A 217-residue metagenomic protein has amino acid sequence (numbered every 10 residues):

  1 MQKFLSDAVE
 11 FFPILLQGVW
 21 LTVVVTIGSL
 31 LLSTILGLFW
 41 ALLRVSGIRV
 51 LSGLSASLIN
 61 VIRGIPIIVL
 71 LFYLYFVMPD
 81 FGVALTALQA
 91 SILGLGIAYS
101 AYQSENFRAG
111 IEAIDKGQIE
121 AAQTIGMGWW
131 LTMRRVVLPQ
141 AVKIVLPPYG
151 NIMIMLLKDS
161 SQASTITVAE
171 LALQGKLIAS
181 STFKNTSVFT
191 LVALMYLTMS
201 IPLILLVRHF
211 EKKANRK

Functional and structural regions predicted by a protein language model:
M1-K217: Transmembrane alpha-helices and adjacent helix-loop boundaries
